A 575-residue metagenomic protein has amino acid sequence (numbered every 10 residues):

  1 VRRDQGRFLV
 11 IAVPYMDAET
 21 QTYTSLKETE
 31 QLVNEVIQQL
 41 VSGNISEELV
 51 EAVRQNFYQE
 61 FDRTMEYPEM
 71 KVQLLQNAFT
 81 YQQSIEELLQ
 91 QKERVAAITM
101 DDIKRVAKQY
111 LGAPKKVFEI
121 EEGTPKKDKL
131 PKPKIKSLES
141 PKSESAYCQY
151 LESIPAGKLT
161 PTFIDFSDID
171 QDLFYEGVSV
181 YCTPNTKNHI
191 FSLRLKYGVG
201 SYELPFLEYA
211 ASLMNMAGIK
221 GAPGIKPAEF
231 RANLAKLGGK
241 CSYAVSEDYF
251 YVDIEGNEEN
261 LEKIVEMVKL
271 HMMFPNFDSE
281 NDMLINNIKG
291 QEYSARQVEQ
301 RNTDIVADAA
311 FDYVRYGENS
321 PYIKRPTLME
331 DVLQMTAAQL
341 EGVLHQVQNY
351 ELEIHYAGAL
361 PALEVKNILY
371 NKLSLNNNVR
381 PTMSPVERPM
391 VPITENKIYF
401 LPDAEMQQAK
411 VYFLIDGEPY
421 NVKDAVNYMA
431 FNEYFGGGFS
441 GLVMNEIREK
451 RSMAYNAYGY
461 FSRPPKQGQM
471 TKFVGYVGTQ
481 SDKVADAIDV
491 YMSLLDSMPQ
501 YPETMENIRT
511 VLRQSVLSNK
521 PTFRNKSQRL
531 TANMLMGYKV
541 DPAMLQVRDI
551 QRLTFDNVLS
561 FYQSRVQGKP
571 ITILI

Functional and structural regions predicted by a protein language model:
V1, L26, E30-Q31, E119-N233 (+4 more regions): His/Glu-rich zincin catalytic helix
V1-A96, V117-E121, K187-I219, I225-F274 (+8 more regions): M16 family metallopeptidases and their MPP-like homologs
S46, E280-M283, V379-E387, P502-E506: A short, aromatic/hydrophobic, helix- or strand-capping loop or linear motif that either lines the entrance/gate
D101, V106, F274-I285, Q334-A337: Peptidyl-prolyl cis-trans isomerase
D102-E122, L559-L574: Bilobed periplasmic-binding protein-like "clamshell/Venus-flytrap" ligand-binding domains
K104, V547-Q551, F555-S560: Mature hydrolase/peptidase catalytic cores and their serpin-fold inhibitory cores, especially in secreted
